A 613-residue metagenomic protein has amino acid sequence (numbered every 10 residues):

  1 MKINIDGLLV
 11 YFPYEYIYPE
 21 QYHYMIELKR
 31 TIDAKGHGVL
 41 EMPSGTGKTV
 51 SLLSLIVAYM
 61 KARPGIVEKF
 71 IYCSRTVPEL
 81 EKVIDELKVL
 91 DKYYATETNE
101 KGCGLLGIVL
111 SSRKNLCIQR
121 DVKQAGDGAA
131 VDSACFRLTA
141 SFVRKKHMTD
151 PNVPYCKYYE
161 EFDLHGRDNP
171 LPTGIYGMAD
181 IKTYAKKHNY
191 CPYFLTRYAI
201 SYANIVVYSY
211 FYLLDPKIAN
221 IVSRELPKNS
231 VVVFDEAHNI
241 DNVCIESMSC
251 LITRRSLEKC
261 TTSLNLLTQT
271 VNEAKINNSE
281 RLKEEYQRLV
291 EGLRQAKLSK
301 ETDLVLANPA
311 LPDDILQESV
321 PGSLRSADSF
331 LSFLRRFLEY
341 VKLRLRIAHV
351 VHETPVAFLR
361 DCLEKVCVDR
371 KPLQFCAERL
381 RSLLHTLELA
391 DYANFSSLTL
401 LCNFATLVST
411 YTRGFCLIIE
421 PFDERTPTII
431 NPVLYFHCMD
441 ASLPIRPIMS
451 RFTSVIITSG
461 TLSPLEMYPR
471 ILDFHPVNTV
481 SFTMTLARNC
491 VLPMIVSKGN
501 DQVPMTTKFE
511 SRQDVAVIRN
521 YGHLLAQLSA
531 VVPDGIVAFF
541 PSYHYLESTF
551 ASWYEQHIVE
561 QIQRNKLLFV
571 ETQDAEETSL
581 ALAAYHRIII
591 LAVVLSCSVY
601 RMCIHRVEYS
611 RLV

Functional and structural regions predicted by a protein language model:
M1-E41, S54: Conserved pre-motif I regulatory segment
K2-Y11, E15, R63-V206, F211-L214 (+8 more regions): A substrate-engagement module of RecA-like helicase motors
E27-R30, T49-G65, D85-L90: Walker A/P-loop NTP-binding motif
E68-T76, I456-G460, D534-P541: Conserved RecA-like ASCE P-loop NTPase motor core of nucleic-acid helicases/translocases
G177-A203, L214-R224, L359-Q502, E510 (+4 more regions): A contiguous, basic/glycine-rich beta-loop/short-helix subdomain that forms a polymer-engagement track
L226-E258: SF2 helicase catalytic motif II
P447, P504-P541: Conserved interdomain hinge at the start of the Helicase C-terminal
Y543-V570: Conserved helicase motor "Helicase C" RecA-like lobe of SF1/SF2 P-loop NTPases
